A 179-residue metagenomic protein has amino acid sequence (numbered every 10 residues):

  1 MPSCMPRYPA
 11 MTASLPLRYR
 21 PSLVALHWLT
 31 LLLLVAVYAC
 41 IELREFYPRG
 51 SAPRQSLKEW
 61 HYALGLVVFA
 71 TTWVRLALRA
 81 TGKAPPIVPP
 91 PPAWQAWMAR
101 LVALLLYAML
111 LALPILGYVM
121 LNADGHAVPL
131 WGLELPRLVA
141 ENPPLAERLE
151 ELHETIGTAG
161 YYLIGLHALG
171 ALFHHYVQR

Functional and structural regions predicted by a protein language model:
P2-R179: Membrane-embedded alpha-helical bundles that constitute the cytochrome b-like, heme-associated redox core of multi-pass
